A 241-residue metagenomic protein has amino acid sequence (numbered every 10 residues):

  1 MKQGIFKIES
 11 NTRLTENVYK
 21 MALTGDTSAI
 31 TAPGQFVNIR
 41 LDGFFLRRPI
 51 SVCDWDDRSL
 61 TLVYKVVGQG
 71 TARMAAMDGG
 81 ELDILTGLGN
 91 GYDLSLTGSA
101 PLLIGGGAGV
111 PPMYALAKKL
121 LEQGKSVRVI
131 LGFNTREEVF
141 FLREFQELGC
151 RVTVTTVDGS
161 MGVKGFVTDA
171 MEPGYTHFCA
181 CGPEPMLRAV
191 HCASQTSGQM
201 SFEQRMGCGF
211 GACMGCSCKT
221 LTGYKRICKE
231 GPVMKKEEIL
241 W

Functional and structural regions predicted by a protein language model:
M1-G79: Ferredoxin-reductase
I39, L82-L85, C218: A generic structural signal for residues embedded in beta-strands
D42, G87-L88, L221: Short, surface-exposed secondary-structure boundary micro-motifs
F45-V52, G89-T97, C228: Short, Lys/Arg- and Gly-enriched loop/turn segments at beta-strand edges
Q69-A72, A76-R205: FNR/FR-type flavoprotein reductase catalytic core
P112, E184-P185, E203-P232: Local cysteine-cluster metal-coordination motifs and their immediate loop/turn environment, predominantly Fe-S cluster
P232-W241: Short microdomains enriched in Cys/His and/or Lys/Arg
